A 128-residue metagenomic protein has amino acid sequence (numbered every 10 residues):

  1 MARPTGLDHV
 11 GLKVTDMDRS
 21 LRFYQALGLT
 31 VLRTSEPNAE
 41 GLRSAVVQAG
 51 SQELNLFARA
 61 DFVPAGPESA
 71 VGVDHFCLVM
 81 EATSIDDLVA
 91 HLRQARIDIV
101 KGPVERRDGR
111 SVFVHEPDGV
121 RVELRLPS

Functional and structural regions predicted by a protein language model:
M1, P64-P67, G102: Short, flexible, glycine/charge-rich loop motifs used to bind or transfer phosphoryl groups or to couple energy/partner
R3, A45, V89-S128: Vicinal oxygen chelate
G6-T15, A45-Q48, A65-H91, R110-H115: Vicinal oxygen chelate
K13-L54, A60: Core segments of cupin and vicinal oxygen chelate
G28-R43, L78-L92, G102: Short, charged helix-to-loop "capping" segments that act as catalytic/coupling loops
S51-N55, G119-V122: Short, charged/polar, Gly/Pro-enriched secondary-structure boundary elements
R59-F62, P127-S128: Acetyl-CoA-dependent GNAT
